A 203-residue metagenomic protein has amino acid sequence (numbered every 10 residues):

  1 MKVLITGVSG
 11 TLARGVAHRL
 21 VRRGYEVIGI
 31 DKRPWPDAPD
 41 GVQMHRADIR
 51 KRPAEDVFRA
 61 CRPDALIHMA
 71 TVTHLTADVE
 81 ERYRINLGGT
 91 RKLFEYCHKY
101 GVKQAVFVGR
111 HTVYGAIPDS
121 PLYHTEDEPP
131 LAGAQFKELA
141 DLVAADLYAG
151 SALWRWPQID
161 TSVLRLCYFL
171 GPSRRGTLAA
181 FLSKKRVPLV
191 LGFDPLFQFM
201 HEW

Functional and structural regions predicted by a protein language model:
M1-R23: N-terminal Rossmann NAD(P)H-binding glycine-rich loop of SDR-like oxidoreductase domains
Y25-P36: Conserved glycine-rich Rossmann-like NAD(P)H-binding loop of the short-chain dehydrogenase/reductase
D40-K51: Rossmann-fold cofactor-recognition segment
I49-G88, Y96-K99, A116: NAD(P)H-binding glycine-rich loop region in Rossmannoid oxidoreductase-like domains and their noncatalytic homologs
R91-E138: Conserved Rossmann-fold NAD(P)-dependent oxidoreductase catalytic core, especially the SDR/UDP-sugar
A134-S162: Active-site Tyr-X1-5-Lys
L153-W203: NAD(P)-dependent short-chain dehydrogenase/reductase
